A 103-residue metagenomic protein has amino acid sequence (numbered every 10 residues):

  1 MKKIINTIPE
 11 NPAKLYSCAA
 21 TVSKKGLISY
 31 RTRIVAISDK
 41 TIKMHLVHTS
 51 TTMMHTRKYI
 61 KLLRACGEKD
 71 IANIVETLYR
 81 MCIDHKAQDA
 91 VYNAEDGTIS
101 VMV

Functional and structural regions predicted by a protein language model:
M1-V103: Terminal leader/tail segments of proteins
